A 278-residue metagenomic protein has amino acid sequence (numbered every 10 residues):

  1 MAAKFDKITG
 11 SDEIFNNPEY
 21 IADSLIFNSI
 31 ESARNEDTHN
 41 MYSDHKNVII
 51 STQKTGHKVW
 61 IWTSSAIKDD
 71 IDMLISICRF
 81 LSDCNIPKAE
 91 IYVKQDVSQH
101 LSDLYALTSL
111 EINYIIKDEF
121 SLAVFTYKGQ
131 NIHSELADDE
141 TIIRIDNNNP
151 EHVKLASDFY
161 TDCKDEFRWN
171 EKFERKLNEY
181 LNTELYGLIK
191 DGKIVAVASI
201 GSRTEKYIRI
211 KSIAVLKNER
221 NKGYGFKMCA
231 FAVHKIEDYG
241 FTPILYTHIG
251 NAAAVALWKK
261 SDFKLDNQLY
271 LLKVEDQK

Functional and structural regions predicted by a protein language model:
M1-F27, E119, A123, I132-W169: Short amphipathic alpha-helix that is part of the acyltransferase structural core
D23-A33, E90-V93, E166-R175: A short, aromatic/hydrophobic, helix- or strand-capping loop or linear motif that either lines the entrance/gate
L25-N85, A196-K211: Conserved donor-binding loop and adjoining core beta-sheet/short helix segment in diverse acyl/aminoacyl transferases
S51-H57, V153, T161-K206, K211: Acetyl-CoA-dependent GNAT
S65-E140, L272-V274: Acyl-donor-binding surface of acyltransferase catalytic domains
D69-F80, V215, N221-D238, A256 (+1 more regions): Conserved acetyl-CoA-binding loop-helix of GNAT-fold acetyltransferases
I91, I210, P243-T247: Conserved hydrophobic beta-strand within the GNAT/NAT acetyltransferase core sheet that lines the active-site cleft
D96-I115, F226, I249-N267: Conserved active-site alpha-helix within GNAT-family acetyltransferase domains
